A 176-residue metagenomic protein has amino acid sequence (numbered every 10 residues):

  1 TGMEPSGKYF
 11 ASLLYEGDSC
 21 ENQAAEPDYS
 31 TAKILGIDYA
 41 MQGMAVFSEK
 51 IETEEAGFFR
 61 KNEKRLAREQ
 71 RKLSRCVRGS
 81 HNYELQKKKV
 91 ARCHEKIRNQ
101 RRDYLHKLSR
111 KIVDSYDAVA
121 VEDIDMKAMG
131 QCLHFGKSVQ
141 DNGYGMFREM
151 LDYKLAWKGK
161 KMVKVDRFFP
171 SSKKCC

Functional and structural regions predicted by a protein language model:
M3-C176: Positively charged, helix-rich recognition surfaces that bind polyanionic ligands
